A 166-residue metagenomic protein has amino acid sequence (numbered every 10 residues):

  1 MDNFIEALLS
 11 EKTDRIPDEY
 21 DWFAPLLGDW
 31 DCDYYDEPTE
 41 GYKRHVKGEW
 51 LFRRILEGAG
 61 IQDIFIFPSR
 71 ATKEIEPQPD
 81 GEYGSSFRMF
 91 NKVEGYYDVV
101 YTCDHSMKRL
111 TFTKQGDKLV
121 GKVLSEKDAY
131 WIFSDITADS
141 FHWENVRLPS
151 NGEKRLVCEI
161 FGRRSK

Functional and structural regions predicted by a protein language model:
M1-K47, K166: Amphipathic/hydrophobic helical signal segments and adjacent flexible N-terminal regions that mediate secretion
N3-F4, R147-K166: Edge beta-strand at a domain terminus
T13-I16, D33-Y34, P38-I132: Central antiparallel beta-sheet cores of small beta-barrel/beta-sandwich binding domains
W22, L26, I55-E57, T137: Solvent-exposed loop and beta-edge segments used for protein-protein assembly and interaction
A24, R44, D80-E82, D139 (+1 more regions): Residue-level preference for beta-strand/loop junctions
W30, I61-D63, F141-W143: A short hydrophobic beta-strand element
Q115-K118, D135-A138, R164: A short, sequence-level motif marking secondary-structure junctions
T137-N151: Low-complexity, intrinsically disordered Gly/Pro/Thr-rich segments
